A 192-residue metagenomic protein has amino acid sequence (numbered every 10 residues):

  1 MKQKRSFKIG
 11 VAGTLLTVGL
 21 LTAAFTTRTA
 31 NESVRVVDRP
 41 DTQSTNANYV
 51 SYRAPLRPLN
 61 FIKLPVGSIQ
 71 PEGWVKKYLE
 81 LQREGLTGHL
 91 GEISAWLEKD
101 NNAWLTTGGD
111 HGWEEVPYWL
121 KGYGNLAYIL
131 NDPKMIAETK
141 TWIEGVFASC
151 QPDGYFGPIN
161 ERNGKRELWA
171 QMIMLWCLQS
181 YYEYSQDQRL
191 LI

Functional and structural regions predicted by a protein language model:
K2-T14: Bacterial N-terminal signal peptides that target proteins for export
G13-T22: Bacterial N-terminal signal peptides
R28-E115, P133-G157: Low-complexity, Ser/Thr/Pro/Gly-enriched N-terminal "stalk/linker" regions
I62-I69, G73-K77, Y118-P133, I173-D187: Well-ordered alpha-helical scaffold segments within catalytic/enzyme domains
Q70, E92, E114, Y118 (+4 more regions): Generic alpha-helical secondary structure signal
G109, N125, I129, I136 (+2 more regions): Short gly/ser-rich anion-binding loops that grip negatively charged ligand groups
P152-I192: A conserved hydrophobic secondary-structure block that centers on an alpha-helix together with its immediately flanking
